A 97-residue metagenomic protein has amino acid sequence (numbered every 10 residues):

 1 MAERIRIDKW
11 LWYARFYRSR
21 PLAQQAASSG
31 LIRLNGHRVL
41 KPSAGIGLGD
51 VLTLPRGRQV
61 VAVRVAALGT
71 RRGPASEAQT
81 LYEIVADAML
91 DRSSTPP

Functional and structural regions predicted by a protein language model:
M1-I5, K9, Y13, P21 (+2 more regions): Strongly charged
G30: Glycine-centered, phosphate/nucleic-acid-interacting loop/turn motifs that mediate DNA/RNA or nucleotide
